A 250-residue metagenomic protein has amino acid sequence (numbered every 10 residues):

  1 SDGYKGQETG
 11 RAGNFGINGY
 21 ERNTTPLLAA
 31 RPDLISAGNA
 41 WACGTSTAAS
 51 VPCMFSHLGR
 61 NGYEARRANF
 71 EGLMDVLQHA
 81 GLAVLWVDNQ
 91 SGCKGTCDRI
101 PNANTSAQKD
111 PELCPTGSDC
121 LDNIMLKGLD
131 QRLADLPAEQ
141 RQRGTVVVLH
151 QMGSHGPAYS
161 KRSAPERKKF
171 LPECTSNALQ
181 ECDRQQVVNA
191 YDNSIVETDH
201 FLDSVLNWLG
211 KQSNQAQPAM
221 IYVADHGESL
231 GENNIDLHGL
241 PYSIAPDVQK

Functional and structural regions predicted by a protein language model:
S1-K250: Catalytic domains that recognize anionic headgroups
